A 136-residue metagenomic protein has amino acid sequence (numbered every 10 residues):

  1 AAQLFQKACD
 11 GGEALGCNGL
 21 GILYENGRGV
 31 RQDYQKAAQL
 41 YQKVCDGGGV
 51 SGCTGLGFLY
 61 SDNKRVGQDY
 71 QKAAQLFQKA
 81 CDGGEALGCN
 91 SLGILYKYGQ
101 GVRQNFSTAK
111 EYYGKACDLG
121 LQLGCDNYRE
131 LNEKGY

Functional and structural regions predicted by a protein language model:
A1-G16: Low-complexity/repetitive intrinsically disordered segments
D10, R28-Q32, D46, K64-Q68 (+4 more regions): Short coil/turn and helix-start
D10-E13, A38, A74, Q78 (+1 more regions): Periodic short-repeat tracts
G19-N26, C53-D62, S91-Y98, N127-K134: Hydrophobic face of amphipathic alpha-helices that form TPR/SEL1-like repeat modules and related alpha-solenoid
Q104-Q122, R129: TPR/TPR-like (Sel1-like) alpha-helical repeat modules
